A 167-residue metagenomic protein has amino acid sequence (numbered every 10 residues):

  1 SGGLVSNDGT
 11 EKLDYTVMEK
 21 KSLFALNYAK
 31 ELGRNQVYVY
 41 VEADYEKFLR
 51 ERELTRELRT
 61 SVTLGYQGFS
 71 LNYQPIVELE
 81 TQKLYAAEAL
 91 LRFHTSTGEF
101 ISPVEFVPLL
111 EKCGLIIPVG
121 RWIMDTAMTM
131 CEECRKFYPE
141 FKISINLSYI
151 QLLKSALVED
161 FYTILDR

Functional and structural regions predicted by a protein language model:
S1, K30, E99, R135-F141: Catalytic core regions of nucleotide second-messenger enzymes
S1-T10, V17-L32, Y38-E53, E57 (+4 more regions): Cyclic nucleotide signaling catalytic output domains
S6, K83-E88, C113-R167: Catalytic core of bacterial c-di-GMP phosphodiesterases, primarily the EAL and HD-GYP domains, capturing alpha-helical
T16, E51-R52, K154-E159: Conserved strand-to-helix beginnings and helix N-cap segments that scaffold or border functional pockets
T16, V104, I117-R121: Short, solvent-exposed positions on alpha-helices
R34-Y38, E42, T63, E132 (+1 more regions): Two-component transmitter module helix at the DHp-CA junction of histidine kinases
V37-Y40, S70-N72, V119: Short, hydrophobic secondary-structure boundary micro-motifs
R50-L109, N146: Active-site core of bacterial EAL-family cyclic-dinucleotide phosphodiesterase domains
